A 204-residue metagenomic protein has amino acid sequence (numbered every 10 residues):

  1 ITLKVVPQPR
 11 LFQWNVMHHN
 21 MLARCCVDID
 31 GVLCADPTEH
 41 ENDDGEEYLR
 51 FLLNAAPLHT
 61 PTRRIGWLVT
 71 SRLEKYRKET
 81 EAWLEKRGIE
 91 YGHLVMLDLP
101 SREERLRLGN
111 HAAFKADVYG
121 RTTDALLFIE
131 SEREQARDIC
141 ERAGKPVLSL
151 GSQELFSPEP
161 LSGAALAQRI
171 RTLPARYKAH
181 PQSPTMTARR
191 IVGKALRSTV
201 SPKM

Functional and structural regions predicted by a protein language model:
I1-E103: Alpha-helical substrate-recognition element adjacent to the catalytic core
I1-K4, T123-R169: Acidic, Mg2+-coordinating phosphoryl-transfer loop and its flanking beta/alpha structural elements, shared across
I1-V27, A175-P181, T185-V200, M204: Non-catalytic pre-domain segments flanking phosphatase-related domains
L11-V16, R102-R107, F156-A165: Short, charged, surface-exposed secondary-structure boundary motifs
T60-R64, S162-H180, M186-I191: Intrinsically disordered, low-complexity terminal extensions that flank but exclude the folded catalytic cores
E90-D124: Donor nucleotide-activated moiety binding/catalytic core segment of transferases that use nucleotide-activated donors
N110-L127, A167-S183: A polyampholytic, Gly/Pro-enriched intrinsically disordered region
